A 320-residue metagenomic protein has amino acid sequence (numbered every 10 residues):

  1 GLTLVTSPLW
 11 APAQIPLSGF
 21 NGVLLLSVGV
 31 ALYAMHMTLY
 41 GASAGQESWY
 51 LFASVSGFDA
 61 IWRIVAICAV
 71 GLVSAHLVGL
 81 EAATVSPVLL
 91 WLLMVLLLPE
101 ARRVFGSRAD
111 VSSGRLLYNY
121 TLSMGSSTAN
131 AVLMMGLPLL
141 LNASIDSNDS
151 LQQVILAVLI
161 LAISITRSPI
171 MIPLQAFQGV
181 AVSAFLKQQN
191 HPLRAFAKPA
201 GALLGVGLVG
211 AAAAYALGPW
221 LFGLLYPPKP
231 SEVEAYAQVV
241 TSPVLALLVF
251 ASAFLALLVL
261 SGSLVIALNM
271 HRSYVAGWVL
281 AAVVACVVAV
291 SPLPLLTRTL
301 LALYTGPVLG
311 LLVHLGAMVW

Functional and structural regions predicted by a protein language model:
G1, A162, T166-N190, A267: Helix-loop junctions and terminal segments of transmembrane helices in multi-pass membrane transport/translocation
G1-P8, N21, A184-A211: Membrane-water interface segments that mark the loop-to-transmembrane alpha-helix transition
L2-F20, V209-A235: Short membrane-interface helical motifs at transmembrane helix boundaries in multi-pass membrane transporters
F20-S27, A53-R102, L280-V284, L296-W320: Hydrophobic alpha-helical transmembrane segments
L25-L26, V30, F52, S56 (+10 more regions): Residue-level signature of transmembrane alpha-helical cores of multipass secondary-active transporters and flippases
L32-S54, L186, F250-G277: Membrane-interface junctions at transmembrane-helix termini in multi-pass inner-membrane proteins
Y50-V55, L77-V78, A83-T84, L93-M134 (+2 more regions): Interhelical loop/hinge segments that connect adjacent transmembrane helices in multipass membrane
L77, G114-S123, L141-R167, V239-S242: Interfacial/gating helices of multi-pass transporter permease domains
